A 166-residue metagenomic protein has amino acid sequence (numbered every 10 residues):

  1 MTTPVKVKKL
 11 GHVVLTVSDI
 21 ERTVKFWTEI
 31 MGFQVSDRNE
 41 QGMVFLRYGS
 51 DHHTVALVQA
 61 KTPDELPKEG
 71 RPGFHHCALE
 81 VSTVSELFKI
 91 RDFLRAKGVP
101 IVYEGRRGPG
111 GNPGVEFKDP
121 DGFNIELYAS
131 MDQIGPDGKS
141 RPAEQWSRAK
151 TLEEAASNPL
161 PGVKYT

Functional and structural regions predicted by a protein language model:
M1-R22, F26: Long, hydrophobic/aromatic N-terminal blocks
M1-T3, R91-T166: Vicinal oxygen chelate
K9-S18, L66-F93, P113-K118: Vicinal oxygen chelate
D19-Q34, F93-A96: Amphipathic alpha-helical segments
R22, H53, E86: Short phosphate-engaging motifs
G32-R38, I101-E104: Short secondary-structure junctions
Q34-R71, K118, N124-M131: Conserved short beta-strand elements that form part of the metal-binding/catalytic scaffold of enzyme active sites
V58, E80, E104: A cross-family glycoside hydrolase active-site/sugar-binding cleft signature
